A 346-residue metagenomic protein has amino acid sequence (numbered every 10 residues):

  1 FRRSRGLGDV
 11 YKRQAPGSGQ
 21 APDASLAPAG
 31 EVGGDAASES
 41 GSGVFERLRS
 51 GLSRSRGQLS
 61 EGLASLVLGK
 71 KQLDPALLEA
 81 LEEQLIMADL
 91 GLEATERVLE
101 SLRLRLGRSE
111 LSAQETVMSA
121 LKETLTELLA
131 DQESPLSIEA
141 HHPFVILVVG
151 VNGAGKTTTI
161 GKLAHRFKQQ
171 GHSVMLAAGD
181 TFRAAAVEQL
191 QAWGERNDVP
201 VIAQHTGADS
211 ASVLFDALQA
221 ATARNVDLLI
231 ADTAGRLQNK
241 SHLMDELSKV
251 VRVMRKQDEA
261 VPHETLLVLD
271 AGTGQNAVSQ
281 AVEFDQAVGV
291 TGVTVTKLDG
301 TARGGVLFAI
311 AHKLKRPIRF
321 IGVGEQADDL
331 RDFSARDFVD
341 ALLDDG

Functional and structural regions predicted by a protein language model:
F1-Y11: Single conserved hydrophobic/aromatic residue that forms the stacking wall/gate of nucleotide- or nucleobase-binding
D9-L128, P143-F144, T206: Non-catalytic, charged/low-complexity accessory segments that flank nucleotide-binding cores of NTPase families
E93-E96, E123-G346: P-loop/Walker A NTP-binding module and the surrounding RecA-like catalytic core of P-loop NTPases
